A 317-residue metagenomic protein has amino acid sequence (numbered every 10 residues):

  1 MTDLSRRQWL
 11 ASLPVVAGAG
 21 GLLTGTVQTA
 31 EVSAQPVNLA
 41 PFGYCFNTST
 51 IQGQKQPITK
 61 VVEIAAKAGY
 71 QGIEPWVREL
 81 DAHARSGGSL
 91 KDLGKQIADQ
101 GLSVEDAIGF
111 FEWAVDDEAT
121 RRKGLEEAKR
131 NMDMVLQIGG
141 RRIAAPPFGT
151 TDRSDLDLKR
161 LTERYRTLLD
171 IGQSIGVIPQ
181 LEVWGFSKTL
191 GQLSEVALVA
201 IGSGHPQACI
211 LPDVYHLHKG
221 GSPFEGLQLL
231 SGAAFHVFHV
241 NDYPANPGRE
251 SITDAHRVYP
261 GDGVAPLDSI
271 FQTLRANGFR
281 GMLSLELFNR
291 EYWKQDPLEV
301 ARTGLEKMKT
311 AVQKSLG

Functional and structural regions predicted by a protein language model:
T2-A68, L190-P212, H216-G317: Histidine-acidic metal/acid-base catalytic patches
L13-L23, S33-N38, K60-A66, Q96-S103 (+1 more regions): Active-site acidic/histidine proton-transfer and metal-coordination neighborhood in alpha/beta enzyme cores
T50-Q52, V77-E79, F110-F111, P147-T151 (+4 more regions): Active-site-proximal loop/turn and secondary-structure-junction residues that shape catalytic pockets, frequently
I58, H83-S86, L90, R121 (+5 more regions): Flexible, glycine- and charge-enriched loops at secondary-structure boundaries
E74-G94, F148, D152: Glycine-rich, proline-tolerant flexible connector loops at the mouths of alpha/beta enzymes
E79-D81, E112-D117, T151-D155, G220 (+2 more regions): A short acidic, helix-capping loop that chelates divalent metal ions and anchors anionic groups
S89-D99, R164, L168, G226 (+1 more regions): Catalytic-core regions built around general acid/base machinery
